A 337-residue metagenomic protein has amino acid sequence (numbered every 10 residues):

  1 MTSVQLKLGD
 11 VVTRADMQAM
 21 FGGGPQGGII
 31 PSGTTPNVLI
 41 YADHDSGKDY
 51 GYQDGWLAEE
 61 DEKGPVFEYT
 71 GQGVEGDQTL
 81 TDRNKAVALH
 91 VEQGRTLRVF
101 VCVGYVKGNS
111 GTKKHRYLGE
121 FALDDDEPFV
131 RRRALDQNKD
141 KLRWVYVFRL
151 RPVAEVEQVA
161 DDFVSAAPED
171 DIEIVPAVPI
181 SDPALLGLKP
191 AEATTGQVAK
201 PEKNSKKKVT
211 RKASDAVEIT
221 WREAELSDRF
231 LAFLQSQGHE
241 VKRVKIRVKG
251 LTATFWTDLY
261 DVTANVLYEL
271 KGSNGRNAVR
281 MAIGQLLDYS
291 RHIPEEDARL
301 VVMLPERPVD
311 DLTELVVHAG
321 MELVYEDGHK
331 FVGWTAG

Functional and structural regions predicted by a protein language model:
T2-H115: Acidic, glycine-rich low-complexity segments with interspersed aromatic residues
V101-T112, G272-G275, R291-Y325: Nucleic-acid nuclease catalytic cores
S110-P183: Compact mixed alphabeta submodule
D161-E218: Interdomain/boundary linker segments immediately adjacent to catalytic/signaling cores
V198-I246: Acidic-basic catalytic patches of nuclease active cores, encompassing PD-(D/E)XK and other metal-cofactor nuclease
F230, L259-G275: Conserved catalytic cores of phosphodiester-cleaving nucleases, focusing on short active-site segments
N274-Q285: Active-site-adjacent loop/helix micro-motif of nuclease/hydrolase catalytic cores
G320-V332, G337: Charged, structured surface patches that assemble and position nucleic-acid processing machinery
